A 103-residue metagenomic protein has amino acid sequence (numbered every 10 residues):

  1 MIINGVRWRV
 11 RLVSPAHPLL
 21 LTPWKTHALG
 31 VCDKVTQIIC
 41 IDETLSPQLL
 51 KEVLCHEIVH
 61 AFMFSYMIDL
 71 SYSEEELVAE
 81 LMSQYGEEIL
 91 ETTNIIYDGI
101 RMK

Functional and structural regions predicted by a protein language model:
M1-L49, S65-K103: Metalloprotease/metallohydrolase-associated module, dominated by Zn2+-dependent proteases
E52-F64: Active-site recognition of the HExxH zinc-binding catalytic motif
